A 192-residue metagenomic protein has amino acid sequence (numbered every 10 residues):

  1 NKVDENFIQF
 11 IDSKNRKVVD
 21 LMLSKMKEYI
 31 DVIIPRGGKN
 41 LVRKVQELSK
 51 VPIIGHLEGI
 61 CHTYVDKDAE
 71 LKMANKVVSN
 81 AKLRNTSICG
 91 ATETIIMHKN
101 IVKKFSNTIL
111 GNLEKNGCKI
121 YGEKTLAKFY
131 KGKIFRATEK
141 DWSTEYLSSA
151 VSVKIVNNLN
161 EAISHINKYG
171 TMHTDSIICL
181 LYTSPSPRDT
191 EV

Functional and structural regions predicted by a protein language model:
N1-D68: Rossmann-like NAD(P) dinucleotide-binding subdomain of oxidoreductase/dehydrogenase enzymes
K27, C89, K168-T171: Alpha-helix termination/capping residues and helix-transition junctions
I33, H98, A162: Residue-level signal for inorganic ion chemistry
V42-S148: ALDH superfamily catalytic-core signature
L71, N158-L159, L181: Residues at or immediately preceding the N-termini of alpha-helices
I88, T174-L181: A short, aromatic/hydrophobic, helix- or strand-capping loop or linear motif that either lines the entrance/gate
I95-M97, S148-N157, M172-I177: Short, well-ordered beta-strand elements within core beta-sheets of diverse protein domains
Y182-V192: Single conserved hydrophobic/aromatic residue that forms the stacking wall/gate of nucleotide- or nucleobase-binding
